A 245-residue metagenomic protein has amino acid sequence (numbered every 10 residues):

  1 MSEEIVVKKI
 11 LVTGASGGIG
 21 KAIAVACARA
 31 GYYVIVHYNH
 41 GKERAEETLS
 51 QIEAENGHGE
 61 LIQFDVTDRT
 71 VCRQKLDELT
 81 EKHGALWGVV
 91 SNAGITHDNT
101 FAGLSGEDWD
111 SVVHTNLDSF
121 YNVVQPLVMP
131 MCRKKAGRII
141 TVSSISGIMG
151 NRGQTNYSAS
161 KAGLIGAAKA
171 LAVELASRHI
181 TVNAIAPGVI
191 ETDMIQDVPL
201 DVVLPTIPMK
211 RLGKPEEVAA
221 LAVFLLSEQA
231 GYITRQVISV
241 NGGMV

Functional and structural regions predicted by a protein language model:
S16-G17: Conserved glycine-rich cofactor-binding loop
Y32-E46: Conserved glycine-rich Rossmann-like NAD(P)H-binding loop of the short-chain dehydrogenase/reductase
T100-F101, D108-V113, V203: Substrate-binding pocket helix/loop in short-chain dehydrogenase/reductase
V124, S160, A168: Active-site helix of classical SDR
M129, V173-S177, G231: Alpha-helical segment proximal to the catalytic Tyr-Lys
A136, K214-V240: C-terminal substrate-recognition "lid" of short-chain dehydrogenase/reductases
S144: Residue(s) in the substrate-gating loop at a strand-loop-helix junction that position the organic substrate next
